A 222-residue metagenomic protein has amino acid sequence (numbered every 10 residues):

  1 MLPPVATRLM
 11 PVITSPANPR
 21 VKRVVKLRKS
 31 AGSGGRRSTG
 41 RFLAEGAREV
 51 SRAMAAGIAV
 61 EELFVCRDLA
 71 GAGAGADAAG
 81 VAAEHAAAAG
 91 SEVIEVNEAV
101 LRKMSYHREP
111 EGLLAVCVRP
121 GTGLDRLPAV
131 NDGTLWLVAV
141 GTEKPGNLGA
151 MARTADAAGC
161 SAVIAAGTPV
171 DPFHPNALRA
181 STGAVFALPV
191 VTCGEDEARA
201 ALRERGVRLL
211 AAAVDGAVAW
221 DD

Functional and structural regions predicted by a protein language model:
L2-G73, P169-V170: Boundary-proximal intrinsically disordered activation/regulatory segments immediately upstream of a helical core
R23, L27-S30, A82-H85, K103 (+1 more regions): Residues that form generic nucleotide/phosphate-binding pockets
S38-R41, A59-E62, A89-E92, S161-V163 (+1 more regions): Short active-site oxyanion
R48, A55, I94, A99 (+1 more regions): RNA substrate-binding interface of SAM-dependent RNA methyltransferases
A72-A88, N131: Intrinsically disordered, low-complexity terminal tails and inter-domain linkers enriched for S/T/G/P/D/E
A82-Y106: A glycine-rich helix N-cap at a beta->alpha junction
H107-E111: Ordered, amphipathic secondary-structure segments that act as subunit-interaction surfaces in large macromolecular
A217-D222: Amphipathic alpha-helical "lid/sensor" segments that cap RecA-like P-loop NTPase cores
